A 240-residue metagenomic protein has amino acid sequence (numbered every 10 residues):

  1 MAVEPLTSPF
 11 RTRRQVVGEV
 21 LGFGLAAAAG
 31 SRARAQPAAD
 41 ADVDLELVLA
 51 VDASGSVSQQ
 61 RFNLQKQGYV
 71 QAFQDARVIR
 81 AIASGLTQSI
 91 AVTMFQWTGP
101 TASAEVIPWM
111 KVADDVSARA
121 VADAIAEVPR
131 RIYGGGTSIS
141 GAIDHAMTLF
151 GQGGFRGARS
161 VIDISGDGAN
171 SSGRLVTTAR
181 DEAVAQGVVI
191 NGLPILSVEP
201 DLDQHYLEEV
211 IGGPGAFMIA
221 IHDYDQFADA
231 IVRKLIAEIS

Functional and structural regions predicted by a protein language model:
M1-T12, G18-A29: N-terminal secretory signal peptides
G24-V48, S54-F62, Q152, V184: Acidic, polar low-complexity linker/tail segments
A41-P108, A142, V161-S165, N191: Von Willebrand factor
A50-Q60, A126-G136, G166-N170, F217-A220: Second-shell loop/turn segments in exported
Q67-V78, G99, M147-F155, V184 (+4 more regions): Sec-exported extracytoplasmic/periplasmic mature domains
A104, K111-V112, V116-S160, G192-L202 (+1 more regions): Von Willebrand factor
G168-E209: VWA/integrin I-like adhesion module and closely mimicked acidic/polar interface patches used
I195-S240: Von Willebrand factor A/integrin I-like adhesion domains
